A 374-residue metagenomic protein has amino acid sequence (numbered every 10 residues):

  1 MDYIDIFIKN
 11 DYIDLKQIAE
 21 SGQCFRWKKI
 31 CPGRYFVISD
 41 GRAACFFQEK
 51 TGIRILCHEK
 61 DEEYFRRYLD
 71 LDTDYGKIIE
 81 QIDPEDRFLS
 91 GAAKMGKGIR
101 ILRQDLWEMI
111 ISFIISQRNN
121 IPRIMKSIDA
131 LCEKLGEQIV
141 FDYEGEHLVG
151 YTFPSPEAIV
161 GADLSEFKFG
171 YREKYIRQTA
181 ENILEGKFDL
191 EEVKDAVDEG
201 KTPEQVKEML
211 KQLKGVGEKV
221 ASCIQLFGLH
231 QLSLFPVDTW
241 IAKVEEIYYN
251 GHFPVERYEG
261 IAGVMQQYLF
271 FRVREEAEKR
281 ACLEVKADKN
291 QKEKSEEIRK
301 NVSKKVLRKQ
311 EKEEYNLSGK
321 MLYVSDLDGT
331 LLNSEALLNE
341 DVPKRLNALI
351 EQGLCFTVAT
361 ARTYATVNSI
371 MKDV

Functional and structural regions predicted by a protein language model:
M1-Q310: HhH-family (HhH-GPD) DNA N-glycosylase catalytic core used in base-excision repair
C57, R257, S334, V358-A359: Small/polar loops that bind or transfer phosphate-bearing groups
P122, L337, A365-T366: Short alpha-helical
E314-L322, N339: Mg2+-dependent phosphoryl-transfer enzymes with acidic/Ser/Thr/Gly-rich catalytic loops
K320-S334: Asp-based phosphoryl-transfer active-site loop
V342-V374: Active-site phosphate-binding/coordination module
